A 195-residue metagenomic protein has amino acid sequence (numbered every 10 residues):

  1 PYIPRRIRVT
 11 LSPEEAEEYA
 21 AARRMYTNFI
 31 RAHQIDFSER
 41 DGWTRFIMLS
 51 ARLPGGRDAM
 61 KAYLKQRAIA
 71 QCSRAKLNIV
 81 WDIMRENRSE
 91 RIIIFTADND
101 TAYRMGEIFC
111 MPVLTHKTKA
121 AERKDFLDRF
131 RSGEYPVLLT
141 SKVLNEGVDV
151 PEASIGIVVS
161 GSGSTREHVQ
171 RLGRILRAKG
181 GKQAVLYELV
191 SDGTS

Functional and structural regions predicted by a protein language model:
P1, E17-E18, V148-V150, S164-V169 (+2 more regions): Switch/connector loops and helix/strand junctions flanking conserved nucleotide-binding motifs in nucleotide-processing
P1-R91, T96-A97: Interdomain linker/hinge connecting the two RecA-like lobes of the SF2 helicase core
I7-V9, P112, I157, Y187: Hydrophobic/aromatic beta-strand patches that form the interior of the parallel beta-sheet core in alpha/beta enzyme
P13-Y19, L77, K124, S141 (+2 more regions): Amphipathic alpha-helical transducer elements in NTP-driven molecular machines
R91-T96, D100-V148, E167-V169: Conserved helicase ATPase core of P-loop NTP-dependent helicases/translocases
N99-D100, T118, G163, L176 (+1 more regions): Short, glycine/serine-rich, charged loops/turns that create anion-binding and catalytic segments at active sites
L139, E146-S162, E167-H168, Q183-V190: A short beta-strand element within the Helicase C-terminal
R174-S195: Conserved segment of the helicase C-terminal RecA-like domain
